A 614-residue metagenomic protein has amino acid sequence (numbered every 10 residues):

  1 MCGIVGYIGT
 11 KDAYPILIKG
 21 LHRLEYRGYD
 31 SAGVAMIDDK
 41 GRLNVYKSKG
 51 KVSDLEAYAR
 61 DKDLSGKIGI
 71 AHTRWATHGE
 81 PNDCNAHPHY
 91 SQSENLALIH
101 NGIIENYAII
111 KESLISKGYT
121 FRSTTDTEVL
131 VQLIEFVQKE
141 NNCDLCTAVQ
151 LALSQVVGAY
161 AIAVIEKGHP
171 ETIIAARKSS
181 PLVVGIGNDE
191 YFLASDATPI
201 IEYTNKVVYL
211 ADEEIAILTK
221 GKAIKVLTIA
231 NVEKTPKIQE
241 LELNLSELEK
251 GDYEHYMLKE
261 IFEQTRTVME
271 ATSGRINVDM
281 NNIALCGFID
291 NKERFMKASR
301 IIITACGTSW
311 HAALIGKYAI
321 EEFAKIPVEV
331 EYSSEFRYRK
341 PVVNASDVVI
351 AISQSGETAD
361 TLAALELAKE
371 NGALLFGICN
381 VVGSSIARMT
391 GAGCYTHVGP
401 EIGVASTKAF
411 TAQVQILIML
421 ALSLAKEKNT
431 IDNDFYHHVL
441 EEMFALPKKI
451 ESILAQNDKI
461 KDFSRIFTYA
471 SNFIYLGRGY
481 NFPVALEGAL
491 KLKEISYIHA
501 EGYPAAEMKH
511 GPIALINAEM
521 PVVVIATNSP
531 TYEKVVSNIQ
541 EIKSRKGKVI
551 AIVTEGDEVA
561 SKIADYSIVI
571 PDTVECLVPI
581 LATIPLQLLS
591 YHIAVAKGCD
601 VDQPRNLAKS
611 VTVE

Functional and structural regions predicted by a protein language model:
M1-K250, E254, R266-R300, Y338 (+4 more regions): Conserved short alpha-helical segments that host acidic/polar catalytic motifs at enzyme active sites
I4, L98, V164, A175 (+6 more regions): Structural beta-sheet core signal
K67, A71-C84, D279-K292, G316-I352 (+2 more regions): Glycine-rich oxoanion-binding loops at beta->alpha junctions
P88-Y90, I165, I174-A175, V207-V208 (+13 more regions): Replace "in large, NTP-powered and nucleic-acid-processing enzymes" with "in large, NTP-powered factors and other
M257, K548, S561-I563, T573-E614: Generic C-terminus detector
Q264-V268, T272-I302, A392-P521, A594-E614: Active-site phosphate/pyrophosphate-binding segments
M296-A445, T527-I568, L589, K597: Glycine-rich phosphate-binding loops that contact phosphosugars or nucleotide phosphates
